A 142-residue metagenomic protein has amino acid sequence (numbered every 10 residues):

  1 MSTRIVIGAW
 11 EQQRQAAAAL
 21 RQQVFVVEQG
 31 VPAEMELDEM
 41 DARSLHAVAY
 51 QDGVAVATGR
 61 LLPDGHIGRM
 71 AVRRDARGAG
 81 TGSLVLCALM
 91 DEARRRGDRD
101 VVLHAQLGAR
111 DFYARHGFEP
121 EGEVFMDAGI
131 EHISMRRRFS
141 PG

Functional and structural regions predicted by a protein language model:
M1-E36, R43-H46, Y50, V54 (+2 more regions): Short amphipathic alpha-helix that is part of the acyltransferase structural core
E34-E39, E123-F125: Short, solvent-exposed loop/turn elements at beta->coil junctions and helix N-caps that rim active or binding pockets
S44, I130-S134: Short hydrophobic/aromatic beta-strand or adjacent loop that forms the aromatic wall/cage of a ligand/substrate-binding
L62-D75: Conserved acetyl-CoA binding element of GNAT-fold acetyltransferases
A76, G80-A88: Conserved acetyl-CoA pyrophosphate-binding loop and the N-cap/start of the following alpha-helix in GNAT-like
A93-Q106: Conserved GNAT acetyl-CoA-binding A-motif
L107-E131: Conserved active-site alpha-helix within GNAT-family acetyltransferase domains
